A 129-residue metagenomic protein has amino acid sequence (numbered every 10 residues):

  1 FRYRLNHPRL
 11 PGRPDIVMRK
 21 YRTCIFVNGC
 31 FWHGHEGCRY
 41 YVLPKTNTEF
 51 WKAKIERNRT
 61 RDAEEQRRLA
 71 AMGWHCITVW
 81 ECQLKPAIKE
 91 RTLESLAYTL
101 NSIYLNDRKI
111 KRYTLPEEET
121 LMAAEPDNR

Functional and structural regions predicted by a protein language model:
F1-T78, C82-R129: Nucleic-acid endo/exonuclease domains
